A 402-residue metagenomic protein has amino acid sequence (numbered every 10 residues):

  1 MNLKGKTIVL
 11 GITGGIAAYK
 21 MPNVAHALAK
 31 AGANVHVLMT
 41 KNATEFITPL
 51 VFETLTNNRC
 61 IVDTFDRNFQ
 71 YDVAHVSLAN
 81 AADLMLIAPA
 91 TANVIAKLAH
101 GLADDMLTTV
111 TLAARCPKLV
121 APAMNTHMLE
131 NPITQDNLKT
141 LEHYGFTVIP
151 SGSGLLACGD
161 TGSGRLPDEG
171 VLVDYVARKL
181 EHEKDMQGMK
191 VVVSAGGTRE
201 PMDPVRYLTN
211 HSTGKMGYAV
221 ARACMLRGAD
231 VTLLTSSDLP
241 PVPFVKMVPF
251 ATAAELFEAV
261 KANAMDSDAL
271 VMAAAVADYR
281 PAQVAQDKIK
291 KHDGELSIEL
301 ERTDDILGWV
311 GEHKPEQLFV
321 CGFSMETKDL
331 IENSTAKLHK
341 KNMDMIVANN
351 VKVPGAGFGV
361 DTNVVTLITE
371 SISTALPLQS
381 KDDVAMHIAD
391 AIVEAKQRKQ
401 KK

Functional and structural regions predicted by a protein language model:
M1-L119, N125-K402: A cross-family phosphate/adenosyl-ligand binding-site feature
